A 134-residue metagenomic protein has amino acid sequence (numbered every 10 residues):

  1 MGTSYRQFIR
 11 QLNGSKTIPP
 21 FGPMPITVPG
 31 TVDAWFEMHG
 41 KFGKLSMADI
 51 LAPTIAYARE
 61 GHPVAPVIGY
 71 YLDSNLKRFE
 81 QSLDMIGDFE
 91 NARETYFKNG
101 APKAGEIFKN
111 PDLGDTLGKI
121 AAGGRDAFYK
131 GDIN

Functional and structural regions predicted by a protein language model:
M1-K130: Noncatalytic scaffold domains of N-terminal-nucleophile
I133: Conserved, well-structured core segments that form or line functional sites
